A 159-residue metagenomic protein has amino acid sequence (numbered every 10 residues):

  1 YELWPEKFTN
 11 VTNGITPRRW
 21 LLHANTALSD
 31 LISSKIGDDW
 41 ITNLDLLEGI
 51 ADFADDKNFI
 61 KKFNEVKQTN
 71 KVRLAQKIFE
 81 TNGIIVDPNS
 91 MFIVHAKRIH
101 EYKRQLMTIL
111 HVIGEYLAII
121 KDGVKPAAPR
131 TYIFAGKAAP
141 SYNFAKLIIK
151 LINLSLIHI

Functional and structural regions predicted by a protein language model:
Y1-D39, Q76-F79, H95, H100-P126: Segments forming glycine/polar-rich beta-alpha architectures that bind adenosine-containing cofactors
T9-N10, I93, T131-G136: Extended hydrophobic secondary-structure segments that form protein cores and membrane-embedded regions
R18, L22, I60-N64, Y102 (+1 more regions): Hydrophobic alpha-helical scaffolding
L21-I85, N89-F92: Extended, charge-enriched "interface" segments that sit outside catalytic cores
Q68, V72, K97-H100, R104-M107 (+2 more regions): Generic structural signal for well-ordered, non-transmembrane alpha-helical segments in soluble/cytosolic regions
M91-R98, G136-S141: Conserved short loop/turn motifs at secondary-structure junctions
K125-P126, I133-A135, A139-I149: Substrate-recognition/cap regions that form aromatic- and gly/pro-loop-enriched pockets for small-molecule ligands
I157-I159: Conserved small/polar residues in nucleotide/adenosyl-binding loops
